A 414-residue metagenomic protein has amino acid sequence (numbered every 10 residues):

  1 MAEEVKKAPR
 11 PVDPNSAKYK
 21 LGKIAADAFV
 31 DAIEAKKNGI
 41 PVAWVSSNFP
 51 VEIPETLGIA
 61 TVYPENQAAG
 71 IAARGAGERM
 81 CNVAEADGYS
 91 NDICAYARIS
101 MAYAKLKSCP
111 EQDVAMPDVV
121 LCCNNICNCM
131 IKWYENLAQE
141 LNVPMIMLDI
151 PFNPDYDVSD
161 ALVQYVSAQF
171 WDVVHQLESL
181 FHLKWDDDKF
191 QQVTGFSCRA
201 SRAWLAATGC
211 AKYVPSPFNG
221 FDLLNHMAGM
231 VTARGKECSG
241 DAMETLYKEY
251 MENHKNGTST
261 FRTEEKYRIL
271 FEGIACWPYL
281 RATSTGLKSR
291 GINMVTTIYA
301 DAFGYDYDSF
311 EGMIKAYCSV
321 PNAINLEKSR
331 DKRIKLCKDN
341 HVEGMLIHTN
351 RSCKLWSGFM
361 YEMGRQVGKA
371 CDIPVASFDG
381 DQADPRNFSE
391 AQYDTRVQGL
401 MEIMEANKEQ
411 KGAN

Functional and structural regions predicted by a protein language model:
A2-P41, S167, W171-Y299, Y305 (+1 more regions): A charged, amphipathic alpha-helical module
V42, D118-V119, R268, G344: Structural motif
A43-E52, C123-M130, G273-Y279, R351-G358: Gly/Ser/Thr-rich loops at beta-strand to alpha-helix junctions that form or flank small-molecule/cofactor-binding
W44-D113, D118, I126, W133-Y134: An N-terminal, globular interaction/scaffold subdomain
N48, E55-E85, Y267-I334, K338-N340: Redox- and metal-dependent alpha/beta enzyme cores, enriched for Fe-S-associated oxidoreductases and cofactor-handling
Y103-L106, P110-D188, Q192-C210: Internal, well-ordered alpha/beta segment that forms a basic, Gly-enriched binding/recognition surface
I324, S329-D372, A376: C-terminal hydrophobic structural anchor segments that stabilize assembly/packing rather than catalytic chemistry
Y361-N414: Peripheral docking tails and interdomain loops at the edges of cofactor- or intermediate-handling domains
